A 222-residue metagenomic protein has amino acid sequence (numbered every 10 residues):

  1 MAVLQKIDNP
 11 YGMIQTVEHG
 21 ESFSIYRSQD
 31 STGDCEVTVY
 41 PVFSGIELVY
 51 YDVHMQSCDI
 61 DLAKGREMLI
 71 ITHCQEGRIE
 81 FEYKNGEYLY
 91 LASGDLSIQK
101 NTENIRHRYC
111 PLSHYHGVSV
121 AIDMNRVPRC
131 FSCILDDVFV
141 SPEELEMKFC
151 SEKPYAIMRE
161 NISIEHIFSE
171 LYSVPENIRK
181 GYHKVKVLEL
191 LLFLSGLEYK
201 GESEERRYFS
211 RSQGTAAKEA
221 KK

Functional and structural regions predicted by a protein language model:
M1-G65: N-terminal low-complexity or simple alpha-helical regulatory segments that function as activation/interaction modules
C35, G77, G94-D95: Glycine-centered flexibility motif
Y50-D52, K64-F81, V120-M124: Short, conserved beta-strand element in jelly-roll/cupin
E82, E87-K221: Alpha-helical bundle regulatory/interaction domains
